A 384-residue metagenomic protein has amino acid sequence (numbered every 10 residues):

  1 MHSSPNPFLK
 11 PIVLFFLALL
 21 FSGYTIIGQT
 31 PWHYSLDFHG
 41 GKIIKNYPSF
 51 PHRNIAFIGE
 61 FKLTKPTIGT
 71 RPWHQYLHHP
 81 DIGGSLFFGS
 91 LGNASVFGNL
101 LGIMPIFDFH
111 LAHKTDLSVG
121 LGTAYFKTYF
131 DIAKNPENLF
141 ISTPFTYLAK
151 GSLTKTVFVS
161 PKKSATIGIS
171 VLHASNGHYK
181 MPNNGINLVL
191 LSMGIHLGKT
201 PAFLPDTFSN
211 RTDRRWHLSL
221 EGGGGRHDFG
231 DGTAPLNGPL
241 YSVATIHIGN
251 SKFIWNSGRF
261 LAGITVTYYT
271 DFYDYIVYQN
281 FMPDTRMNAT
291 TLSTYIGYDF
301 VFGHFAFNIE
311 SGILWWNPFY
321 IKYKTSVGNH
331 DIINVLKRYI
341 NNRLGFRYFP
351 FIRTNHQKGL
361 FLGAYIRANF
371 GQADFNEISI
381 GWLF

Functional and structural regions predicted by a protein language model:
I27-P31, I68-H79, L111-K114, F158-S164 (+3 more regions): Short loop/turn motifs that connect adjacent beta-strands in outer-membrane beta-barrel proteins
T30, R53-G59, H78, F97-I103 (+8 more regions): Residues that define the transmembrane beta-barrel architecture of outer-membrane proteins
W32-F50, T70-Y76, V96, D116-K163 (+3 more regions): Outer-membrane beta-barrel translocator/channel fold
Y34-F38, I82-G84, L117-L121, G151-L153 (+9 more regions): Membrane-embedded beta-strand positions of outer-membrane beta-barrel proteins
F38-I44, K65-T67, L86-G92, L121-K127 (+9 more regions): Transmembrane beta-strands of outer-membrane beta-barrel pores
P48-I55, S90-L100, K180-M181, P235-Y241 (+3 more regions): Solvent-exposed loop/turn segments connecting transmembrane beta-strands in outer-membrane beta-barrel proteins
F61, N187-D206, L344-F346, A373-F384: Outer-membrane beta-barrel "beta-signal"
L77-T128, K252-I321, V327, Y348-P350 (+1 more regions): Gram-negative (and chloroplast) outer-membrane scaffold detector with strong preference for beta-barrel transmembrane
